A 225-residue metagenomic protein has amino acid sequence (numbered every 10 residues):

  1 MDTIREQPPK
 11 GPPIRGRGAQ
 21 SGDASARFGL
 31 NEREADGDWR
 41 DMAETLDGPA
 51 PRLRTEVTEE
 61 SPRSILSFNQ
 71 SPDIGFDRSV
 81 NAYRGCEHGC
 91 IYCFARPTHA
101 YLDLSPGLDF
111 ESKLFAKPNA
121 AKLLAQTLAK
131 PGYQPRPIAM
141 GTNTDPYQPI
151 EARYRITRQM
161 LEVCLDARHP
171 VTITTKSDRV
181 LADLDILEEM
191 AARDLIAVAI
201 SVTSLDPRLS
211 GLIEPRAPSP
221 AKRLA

Functional and structural regions predicted by a protein language model:
M1-S79: Flexible, acidic/Gly-rich N-terminal and inter-domain linker regions that tether and position cofactor-handling modules
G48-R84, I91-A199, T203-G211, S219-L224: Conserved Radical SAM active-site core
